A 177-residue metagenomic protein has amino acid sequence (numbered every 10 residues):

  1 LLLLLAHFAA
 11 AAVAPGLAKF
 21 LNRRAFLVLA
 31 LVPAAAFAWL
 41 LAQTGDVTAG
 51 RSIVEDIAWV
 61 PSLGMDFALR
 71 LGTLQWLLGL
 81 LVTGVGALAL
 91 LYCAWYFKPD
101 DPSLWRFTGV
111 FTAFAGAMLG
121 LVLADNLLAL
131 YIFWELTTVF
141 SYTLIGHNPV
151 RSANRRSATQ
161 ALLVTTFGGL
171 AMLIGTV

Functional and structural regions predicted by a protein language model:
L1-V177: ...captures the hydrophobic TM-helix bundle architecture rather than a specific catalytic motif, and can also fire on
